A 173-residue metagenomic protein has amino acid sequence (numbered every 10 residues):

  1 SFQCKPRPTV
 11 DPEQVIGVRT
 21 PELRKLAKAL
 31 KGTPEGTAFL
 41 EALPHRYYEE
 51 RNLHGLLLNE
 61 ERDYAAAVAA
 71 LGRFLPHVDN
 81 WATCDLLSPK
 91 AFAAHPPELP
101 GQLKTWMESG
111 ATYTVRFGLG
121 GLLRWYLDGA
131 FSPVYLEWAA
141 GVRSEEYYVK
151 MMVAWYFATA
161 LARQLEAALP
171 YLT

Functional and structural regions predicted by a protein language model:
S1-T173: Alpha-helical scaffold domains
